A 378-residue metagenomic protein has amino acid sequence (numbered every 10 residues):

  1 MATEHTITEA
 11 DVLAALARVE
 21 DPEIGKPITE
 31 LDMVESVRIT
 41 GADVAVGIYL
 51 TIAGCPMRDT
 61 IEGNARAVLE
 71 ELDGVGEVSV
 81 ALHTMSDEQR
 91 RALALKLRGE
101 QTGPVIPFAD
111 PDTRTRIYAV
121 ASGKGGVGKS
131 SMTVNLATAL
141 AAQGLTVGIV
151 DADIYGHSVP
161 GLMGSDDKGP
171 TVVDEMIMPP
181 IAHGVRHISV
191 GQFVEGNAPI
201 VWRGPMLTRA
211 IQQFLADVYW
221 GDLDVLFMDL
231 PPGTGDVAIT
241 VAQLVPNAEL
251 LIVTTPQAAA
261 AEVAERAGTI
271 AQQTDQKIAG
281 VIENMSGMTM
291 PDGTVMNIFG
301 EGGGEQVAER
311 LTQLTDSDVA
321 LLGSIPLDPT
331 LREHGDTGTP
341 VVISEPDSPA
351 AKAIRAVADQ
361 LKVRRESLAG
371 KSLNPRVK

Functional and structural regions predicted by a protein language model:
A2-E35: N-proximal, solvent-exposed amphipathic alpha-helical segments enriched in charged/polar residues
L16, V34, C55, L69 (+12 more regions): Residue-level signature of catalytic and energy-coupling elements of molecular machines, predominantly ATP/GTP-dependent
P22-Y49, I325: Short edge beta-strands and adjacent turn/loop segments
E30-M33, T51, R58-A121, A369: Extreme N-terminal, non-catalytic leader segments that precede Walker-type/kinase nucleotide-binding cores
L93, R209, D217-W220, D224-E333: Conserved catalytic-core segment of NTP-binding enzymes
R116-I154, G268: Walker A/P-loop phosphate-binding motif and the immediately C-terminal alpha-helix
L140-G204, T208-L215: Phosphate-binding loop that captures ATP/GTP phosphates
T337-A350: C-terminal boundary of histidine-terminating zinc-finger modules
